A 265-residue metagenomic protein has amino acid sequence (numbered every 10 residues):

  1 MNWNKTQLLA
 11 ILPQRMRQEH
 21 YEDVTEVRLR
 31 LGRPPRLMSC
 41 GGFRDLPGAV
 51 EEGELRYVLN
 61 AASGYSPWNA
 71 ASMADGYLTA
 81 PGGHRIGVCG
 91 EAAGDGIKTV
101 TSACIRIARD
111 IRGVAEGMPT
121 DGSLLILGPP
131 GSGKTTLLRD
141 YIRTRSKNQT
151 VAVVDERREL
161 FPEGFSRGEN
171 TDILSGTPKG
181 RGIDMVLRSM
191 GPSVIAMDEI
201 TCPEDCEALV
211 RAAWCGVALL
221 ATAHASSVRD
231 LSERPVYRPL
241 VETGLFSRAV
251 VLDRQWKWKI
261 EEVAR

Functional and structural regions predicted by a protein language model:
M1-G82: N-terminal accessory targeting/assembly segments
A61-S123: P-loop NTP-binding catalytic core
P81, A93-T99, S247-R265: Conserved P-loop NTPase
I126: Hydrophobic anchor at the beta1->P-loop junction of P-loop NTPases
K134: Conserved lysine of the Walker
L137, Y141: Hydrophobic positions on the alpha1 helix immediately C-terminal to the Walker A/P-loop
R145-R188: P-loop NTPase switch/communication element
M190-P192, A196-A249, R254: Conserved P-loop NTPase nucleotide-binding/switch module
